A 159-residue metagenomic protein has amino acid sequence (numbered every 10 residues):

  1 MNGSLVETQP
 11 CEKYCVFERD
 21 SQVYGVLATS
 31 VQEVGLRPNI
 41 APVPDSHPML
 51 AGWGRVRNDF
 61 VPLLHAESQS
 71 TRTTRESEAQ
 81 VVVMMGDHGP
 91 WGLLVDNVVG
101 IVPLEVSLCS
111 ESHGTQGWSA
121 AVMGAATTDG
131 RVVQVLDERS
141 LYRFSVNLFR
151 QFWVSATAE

Functional and structural regions predicted by a protein language model:
M1-E159: An acidic, low-aromatic, low-complexity terminal/linker signal
